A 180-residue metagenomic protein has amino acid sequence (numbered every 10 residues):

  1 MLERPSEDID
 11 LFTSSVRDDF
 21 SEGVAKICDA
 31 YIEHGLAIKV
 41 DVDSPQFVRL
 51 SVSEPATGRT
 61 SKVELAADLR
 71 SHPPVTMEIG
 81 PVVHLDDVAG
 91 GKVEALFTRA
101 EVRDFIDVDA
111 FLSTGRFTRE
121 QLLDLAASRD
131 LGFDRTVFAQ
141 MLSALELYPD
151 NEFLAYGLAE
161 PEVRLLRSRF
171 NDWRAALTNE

Functional and structural regions predicted by a protein language model:
M1-E180: Compositionally biased terminal segments of proteins
